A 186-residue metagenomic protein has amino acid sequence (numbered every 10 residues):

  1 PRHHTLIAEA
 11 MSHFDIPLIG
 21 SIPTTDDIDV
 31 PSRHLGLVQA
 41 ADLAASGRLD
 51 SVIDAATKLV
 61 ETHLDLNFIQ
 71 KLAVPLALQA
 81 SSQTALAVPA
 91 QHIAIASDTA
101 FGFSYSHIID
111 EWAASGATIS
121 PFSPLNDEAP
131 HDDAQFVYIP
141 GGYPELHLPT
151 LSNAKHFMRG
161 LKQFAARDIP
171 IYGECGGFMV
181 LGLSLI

Functional and structural regions predicted by a protein language model:
P1-A85: Internal gly/pro-rich beta-alpha loop/helix module that stabilizes soluble enzyme cofactors or their anionic handles
A8-S12, I108-A114, N153: Short, solvent-exposed amphipathic alpha-helical segments in soluble enzyme and RNA/protein-processing domains
Q91-D127: Glycine-rich phosphate/diphosphate-binding loop of Rossmann-like nucleotide-binding domains
P130-D133, A165: A short, aliphatic-rich alpha-helical micro-motif
D132-V137, G141: Short acidic/histidine-rich motifs immediately flanking catalytic phosphotransfer sites in two-component signaling
P144-I186: Cysteine-nucleophile active-site neighborhood
